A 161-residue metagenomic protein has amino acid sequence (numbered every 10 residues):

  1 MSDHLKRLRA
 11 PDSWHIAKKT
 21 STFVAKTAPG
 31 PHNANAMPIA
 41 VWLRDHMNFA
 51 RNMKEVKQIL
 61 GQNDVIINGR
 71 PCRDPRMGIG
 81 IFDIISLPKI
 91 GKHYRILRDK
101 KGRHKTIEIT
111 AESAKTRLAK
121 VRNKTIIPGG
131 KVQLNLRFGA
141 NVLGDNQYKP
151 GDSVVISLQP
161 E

Functional and structural regions predicted by a protein language model:
M1-E161: Ferredoxin-like alpha/beta domains used as RNA- or RNAP-binding modules
